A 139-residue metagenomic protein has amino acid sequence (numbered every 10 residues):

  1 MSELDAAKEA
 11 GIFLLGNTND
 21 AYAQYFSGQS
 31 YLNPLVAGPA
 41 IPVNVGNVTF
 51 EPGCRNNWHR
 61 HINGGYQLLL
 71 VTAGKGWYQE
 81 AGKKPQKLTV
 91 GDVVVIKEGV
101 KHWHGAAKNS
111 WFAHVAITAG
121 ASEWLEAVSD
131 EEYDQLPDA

Functional and structural regions predicted by a protein language model:
M1-V43, N57, W124-A139: A short, N-terminal "cap"/entry segment at the start of jelly-roll beta-barrel domains of the cupin/DSBH fold
L32-N33, Y78, H114: Short hydrophobic/aromatic-rich beta-strand segments that constitute the beta-sheet cores of beta-sandwich/beta-barrel
G46-I62, E98: Conserved short histidine dyad/triad with adjacent acidic residue
N47, R60, T72, E80-G82 (+2 more regions): Residue-level recognition of conserved beta-strand positions in structured domain cores
R55, N63-V90, V100: A short beta-strand-loop-beta hairpin characteristic of the jelly-roll/cupin
K84-P85, V90, E98-E123: Ligand-binding loop in jelly-roll beta-barrel domains
